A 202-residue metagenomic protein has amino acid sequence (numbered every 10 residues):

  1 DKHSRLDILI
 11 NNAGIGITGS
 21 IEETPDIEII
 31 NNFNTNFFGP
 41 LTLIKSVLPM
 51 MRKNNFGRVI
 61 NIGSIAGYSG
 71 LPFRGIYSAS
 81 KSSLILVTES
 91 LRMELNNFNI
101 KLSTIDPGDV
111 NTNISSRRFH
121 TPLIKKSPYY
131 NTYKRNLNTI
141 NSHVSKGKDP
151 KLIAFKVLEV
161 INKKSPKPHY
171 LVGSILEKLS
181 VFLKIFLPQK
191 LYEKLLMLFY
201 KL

Functional and structural regions predicted by a protein language model:
N12-I17: Conserved NAD(P)H cofactor-binding loop of Rossmann-fold oxidoreductase domains
S20-I21, P25-I30: Substrate-binding pocket helix/loop in short-chain dehydrogenase/reductase
E22, S69-G75: Active-site loop immediately N-terminal to the catalytic Tyr-X3-Lys motif of short-chain dehydrogenase/reductase
I44, S80-S83: Active-site helix of classical SDR
I44-K45, E89: A short, exposed helix-loop element centered on a Lys and neighboring polar residues
S64: Residue(s) in the substrate-gating loop at a strand-loop-helix junction that position the organic substrate next
N96-V144: C-terminal beta-strand-loop-alpha-helix "lid" module of Rossmann-like NAD(P)-dependent dehydrogenases
